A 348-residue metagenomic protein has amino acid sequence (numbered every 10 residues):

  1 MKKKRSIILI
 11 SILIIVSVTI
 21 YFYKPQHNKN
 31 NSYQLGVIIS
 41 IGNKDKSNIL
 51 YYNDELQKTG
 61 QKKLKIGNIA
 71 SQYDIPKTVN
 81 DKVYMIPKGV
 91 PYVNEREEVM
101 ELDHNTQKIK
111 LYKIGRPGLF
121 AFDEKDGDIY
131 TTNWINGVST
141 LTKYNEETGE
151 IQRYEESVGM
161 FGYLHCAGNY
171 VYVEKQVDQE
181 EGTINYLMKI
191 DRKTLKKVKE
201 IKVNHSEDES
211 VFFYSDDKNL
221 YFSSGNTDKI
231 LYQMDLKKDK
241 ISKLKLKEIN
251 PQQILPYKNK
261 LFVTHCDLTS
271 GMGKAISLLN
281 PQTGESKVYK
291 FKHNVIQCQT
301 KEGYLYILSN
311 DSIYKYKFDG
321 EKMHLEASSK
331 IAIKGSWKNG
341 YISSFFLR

Functional and structural regions predicted by a protein language model:
M1-L13: N-terminal Sec-pathway targeting helices
Y23-K65: An edge-strand/N-cap motif at the start of beta-rich repeat modules
N31-K44, K77-V93, G127-I135, N169-E180 (+3 more regions): Short beta-strand elements that form the blades of beta-propeller/WD-repeat-like and other beta-sheet-rich scaffold
K44-Y51, P91-M100, G137-T142, E180-M188 (+3 more regions): Structural motif
K58-N68, T106-K113, T148-E156, K196-V203 (+3 more regions): A short beta-strand motif characteristic of beta-propeller blades
N68-N80, I114-D126, E156-G168, V203-D217 (+3 more regions): Repeated scaffold domains used in trafficking and secretory/extracellular systems, primarily beta-propellers
Q152-T269, G273-A275: Acidic, serine/threonine- and glycine-rich low-complexity intrinsically disordered segments that serve as flexible
L308-R348: Blade-level signature of beta-propeller repeat domains, shared across WD40, Kelch, NHL, RCC1 and BNR/Asp-box propellers
